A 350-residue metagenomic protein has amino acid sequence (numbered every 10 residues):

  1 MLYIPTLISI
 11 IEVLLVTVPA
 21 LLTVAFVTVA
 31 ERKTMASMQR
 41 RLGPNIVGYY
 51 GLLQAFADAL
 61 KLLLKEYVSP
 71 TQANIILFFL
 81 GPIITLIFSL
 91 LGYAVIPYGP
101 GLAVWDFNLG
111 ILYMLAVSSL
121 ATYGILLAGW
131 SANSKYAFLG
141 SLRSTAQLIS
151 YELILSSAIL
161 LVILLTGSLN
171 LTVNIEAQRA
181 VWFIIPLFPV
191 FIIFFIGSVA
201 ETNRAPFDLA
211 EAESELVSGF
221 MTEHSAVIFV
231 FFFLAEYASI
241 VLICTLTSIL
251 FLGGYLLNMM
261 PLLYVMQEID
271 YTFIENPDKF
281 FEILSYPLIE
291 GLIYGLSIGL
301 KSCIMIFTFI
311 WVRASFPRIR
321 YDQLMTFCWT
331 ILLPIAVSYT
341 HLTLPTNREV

Functional and structural regions predicted by a protein language model:
L2-L7, P100-Y113, I159-V190, S218 (+2 more regions): Juxtamembrane/interfacial segments at transmembrane-helix boundaries in multi-pass membrane proteins
L14-A20, L109-S118, F183-G197, I298: Alpha-helical transmembrane segments
S37-A59, P206-I228, Y264-I274: Juxtamembrane inter-helical linkers in multi-pass membrane proteins
D58-I75, Y136-L139, F220-I228: Cytosolic juxtamembrane amphipathic/interface segments immediately preceding and feeding into a transmembrane helix
Y67, L90-A103, L126-G129: Transmembrane alpha-helix boundary signature
A205, T308-F327: Alpha-helical transmembrane segments
I240-P317, P334: Helical hairpin unit composed of two closely spaced alpha helices linked by a short loop
T340-T346: Conserved small/polar residues in nucleotide/adenosyl-binding loops
